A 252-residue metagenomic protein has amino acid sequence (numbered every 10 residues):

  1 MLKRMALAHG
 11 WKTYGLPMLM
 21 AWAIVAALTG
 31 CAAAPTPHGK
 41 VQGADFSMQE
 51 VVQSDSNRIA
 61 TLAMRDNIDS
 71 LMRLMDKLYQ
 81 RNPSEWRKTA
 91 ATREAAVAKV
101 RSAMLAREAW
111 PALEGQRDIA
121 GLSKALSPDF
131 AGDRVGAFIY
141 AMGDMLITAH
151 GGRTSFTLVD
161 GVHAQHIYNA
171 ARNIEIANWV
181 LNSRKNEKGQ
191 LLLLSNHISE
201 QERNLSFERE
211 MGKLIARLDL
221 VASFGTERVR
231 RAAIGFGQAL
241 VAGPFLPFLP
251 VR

Functional and structural regions predicted by a protein language model:
L2-L19: Bacterial N-terminal signal peptides that target proteins for export
A27-G30: C-terminal motif of bacterial Sec signal peptides marking the signal peptidase cleavage site
A32-A137: N-terminal Sec/ER secretory leader and immediately downstream segment of secreted/extracellular precursors
K88-T226, A232-L240: Mature extracellular/secreted ectodomains of secretory-pathway proteins
G235-R252: Short, low-complexity, Pro/Ser/Thr/Gly-rich segments in the mature regions of secreted, periplasmic
